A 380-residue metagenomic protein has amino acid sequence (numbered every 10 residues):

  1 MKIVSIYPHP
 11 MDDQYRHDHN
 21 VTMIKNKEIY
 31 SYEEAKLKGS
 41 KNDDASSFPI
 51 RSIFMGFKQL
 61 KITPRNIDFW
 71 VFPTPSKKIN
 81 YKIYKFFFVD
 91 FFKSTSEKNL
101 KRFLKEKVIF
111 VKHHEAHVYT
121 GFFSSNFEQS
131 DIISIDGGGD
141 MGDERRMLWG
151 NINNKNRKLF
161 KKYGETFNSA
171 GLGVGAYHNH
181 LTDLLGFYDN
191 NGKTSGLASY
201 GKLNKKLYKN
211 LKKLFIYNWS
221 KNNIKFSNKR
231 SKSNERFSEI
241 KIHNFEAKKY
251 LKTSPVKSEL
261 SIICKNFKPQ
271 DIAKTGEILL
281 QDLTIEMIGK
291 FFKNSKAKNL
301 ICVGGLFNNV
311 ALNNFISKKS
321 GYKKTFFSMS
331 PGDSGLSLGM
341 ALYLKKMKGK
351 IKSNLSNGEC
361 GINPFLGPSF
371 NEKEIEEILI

Functional and structural regions predicted by a protein language model:
M1-I380: Short acidic/glycine-rich loops and adjacent helix/strand connectors that line catalytic pockets where negatively
